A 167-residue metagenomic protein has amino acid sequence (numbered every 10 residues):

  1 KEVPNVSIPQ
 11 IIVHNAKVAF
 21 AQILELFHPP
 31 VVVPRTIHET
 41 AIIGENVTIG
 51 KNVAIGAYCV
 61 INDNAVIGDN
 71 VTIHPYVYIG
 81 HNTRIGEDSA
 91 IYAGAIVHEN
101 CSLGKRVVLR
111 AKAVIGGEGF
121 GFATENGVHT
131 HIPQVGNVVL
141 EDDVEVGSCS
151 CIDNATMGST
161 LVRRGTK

Functional and structural regions predicted by a protein language model:
E2-T40, G44-E45, K51: Short, basic phosphate-binding NTP loop
T36-K167: Structural signal for interior beta-strand "rungs" in well-ordered beta-sheet cores of soluble enzyme domains
